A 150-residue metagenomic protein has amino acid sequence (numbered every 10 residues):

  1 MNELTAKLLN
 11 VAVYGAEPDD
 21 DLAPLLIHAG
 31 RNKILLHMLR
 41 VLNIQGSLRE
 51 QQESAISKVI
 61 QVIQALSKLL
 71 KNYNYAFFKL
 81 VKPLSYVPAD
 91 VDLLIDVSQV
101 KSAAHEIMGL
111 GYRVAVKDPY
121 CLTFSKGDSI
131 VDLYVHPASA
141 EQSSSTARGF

Functional and structural regions predicted by a protein language model:
M1-A89, I95-F150: Conserved NTP-donor binding/palm subdomain of two-metal-ion nucleotidyltransferases/polymerases, i.e., the charged
